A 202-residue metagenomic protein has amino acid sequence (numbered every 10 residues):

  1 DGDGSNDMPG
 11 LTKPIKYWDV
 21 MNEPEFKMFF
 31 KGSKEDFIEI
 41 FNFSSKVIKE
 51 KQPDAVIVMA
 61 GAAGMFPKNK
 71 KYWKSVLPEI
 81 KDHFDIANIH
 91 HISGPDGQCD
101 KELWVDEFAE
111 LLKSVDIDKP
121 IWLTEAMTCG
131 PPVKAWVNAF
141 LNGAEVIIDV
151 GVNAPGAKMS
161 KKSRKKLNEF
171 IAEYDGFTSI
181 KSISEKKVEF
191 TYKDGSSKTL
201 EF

Functional and structural regions predicted by a protein language model:
D1-F84, H90-E110, S114, C129-V137: Active-site cleft segment of glycoside hydrolase catalytic domains centered on the general acid/base Glu
V56, P120, V146: Residues at the starts of beta-strands that form the adenosine-phosphate
H83, I117, N142-G143: Short, structured coil segments at secondary-structure junctions
I89-H91, V152-N153: Short C-terminal domain-edge/linker segments immediately following a structured domain
W122-E125: Active-site neighborhood of phospho(di)ester-bond hydrolases with catalytic His/Asp-centered motifs
T128-F202: Aromatic- and carboxylate-lined catalytic core of secreted/periplasmic carbohydrate-active enzymes
